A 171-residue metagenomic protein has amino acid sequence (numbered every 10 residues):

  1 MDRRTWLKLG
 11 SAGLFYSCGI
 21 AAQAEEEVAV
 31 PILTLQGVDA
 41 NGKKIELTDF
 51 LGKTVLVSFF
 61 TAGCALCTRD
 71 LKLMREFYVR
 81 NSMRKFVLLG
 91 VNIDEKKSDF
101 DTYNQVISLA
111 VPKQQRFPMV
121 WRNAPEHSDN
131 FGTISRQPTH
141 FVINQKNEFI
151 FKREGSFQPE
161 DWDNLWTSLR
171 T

Functional and structural regions predicted by a protein language model:
T5-A24: N-terminal export signals
I20-E46: N-terminal "domain-start" segment that seeds a small globular fold
T54-V55, P138: Alpha/beta-hydrolase fold active-site loops
F59-L73: Conserved redox-active cysteine motifs that mediate thiol-disulfide chemistry, especially di-cysteine Cys-X(1-2)-Cys
L71-V91: Conserved helix-turn-beta segment immediately C-terminal to the redox Cys motif in thioredoxin-like folds
F86-D99, R116-A124: Thiol-based oxidoreductase modules, predominantly thioredoxin-like and allied folds used for disulfide exchange
N104-T139, Q145: Short, internal strand/loop/helix patches that form the active-site neighborhood or redox-interaction surface
V142-T171: Thiol-/selenol-based redox modules, centered on thioredoxin-like and closely related oxidoreductase domains
